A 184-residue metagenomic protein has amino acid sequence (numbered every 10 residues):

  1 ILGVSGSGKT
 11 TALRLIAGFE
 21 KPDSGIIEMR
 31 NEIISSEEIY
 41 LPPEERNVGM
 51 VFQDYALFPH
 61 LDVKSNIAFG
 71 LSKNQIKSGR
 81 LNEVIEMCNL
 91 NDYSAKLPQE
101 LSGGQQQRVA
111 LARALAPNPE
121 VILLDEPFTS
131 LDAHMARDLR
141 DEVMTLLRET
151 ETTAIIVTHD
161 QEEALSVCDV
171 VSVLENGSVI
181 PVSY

Functional and structural regions predicted by a protein language model:
A17: Helix-to-loop junction immediately C-terminal to a conserved catalytic motif
E32-S35, I76-Y93, M144-R148: Conserved ABC ATPase "signature" region
I33-G49, K73: ABC ATPase NBD coupling module
L97-L101, Q105-Q107: Conserved ABC ATPase signature
A116-E120: A short, proline-enriched helix->beta-strand linker immediately N-terminal to the Walker B motif in ABC-type P-loop
I122-E126: Catalytic Walker B motif of ABC-type/P-loop ATPase nucleotide-binding domains
